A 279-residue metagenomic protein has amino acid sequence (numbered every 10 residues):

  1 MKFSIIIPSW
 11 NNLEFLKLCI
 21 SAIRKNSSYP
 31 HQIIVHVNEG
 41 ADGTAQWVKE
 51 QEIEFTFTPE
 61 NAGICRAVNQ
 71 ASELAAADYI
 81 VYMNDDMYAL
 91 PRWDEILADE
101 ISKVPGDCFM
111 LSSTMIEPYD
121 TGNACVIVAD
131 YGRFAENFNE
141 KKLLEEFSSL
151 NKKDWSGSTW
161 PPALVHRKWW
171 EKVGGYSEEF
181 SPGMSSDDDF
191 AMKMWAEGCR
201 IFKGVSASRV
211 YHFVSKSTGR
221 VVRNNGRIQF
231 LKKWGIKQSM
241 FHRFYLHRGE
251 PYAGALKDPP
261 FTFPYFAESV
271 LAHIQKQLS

Functional and structural regions predicted by a protein language model:
S21-P30: Short, acidic, metal-binding catalytic loop of nucleotide-sugar glycosyltransferases
Y29, V37-Q46: A conserved acidic beta->alpha catalytic loop
T58-A75: Glycine-rich, basic loop-to-helix element that forms the pyrophosphate-binding segment of sugar-nucleotide handling
C65, L143-K168: A recurrent flexible, glycine/aromatic-enriched loop bordering the glycosyltransferase active site that acts as
I80: Short aromatic/hydrophobic "clamp" motif used to bind/position activated sugar donors
P91-Y131: Conserved donor NDP-sugar-binding/catalytic core segment of glycosyltransferases
I116, S181, K203-V221: Active-site donor/metal-binding and catalytic loop motifs of nucleotide-sugar-dependent glycosylation enzymes
S156-G174, F180-R209: A short, conserved alpha-helix in the catalytic core of glycosyltransferases
